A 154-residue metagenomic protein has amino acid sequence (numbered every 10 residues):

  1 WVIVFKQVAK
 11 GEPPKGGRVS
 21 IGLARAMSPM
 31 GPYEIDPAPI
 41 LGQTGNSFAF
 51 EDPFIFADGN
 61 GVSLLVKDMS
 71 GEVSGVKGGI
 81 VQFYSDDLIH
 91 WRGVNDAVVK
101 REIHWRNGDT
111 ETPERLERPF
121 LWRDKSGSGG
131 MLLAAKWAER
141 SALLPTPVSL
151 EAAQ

Functional and structural regions predicted by a protein language model:
W1-Q154: Carbohydrate-active catalytic/glycan-binding domains of CAZyme proteins, especially the secreted or lumenal ectodomains
